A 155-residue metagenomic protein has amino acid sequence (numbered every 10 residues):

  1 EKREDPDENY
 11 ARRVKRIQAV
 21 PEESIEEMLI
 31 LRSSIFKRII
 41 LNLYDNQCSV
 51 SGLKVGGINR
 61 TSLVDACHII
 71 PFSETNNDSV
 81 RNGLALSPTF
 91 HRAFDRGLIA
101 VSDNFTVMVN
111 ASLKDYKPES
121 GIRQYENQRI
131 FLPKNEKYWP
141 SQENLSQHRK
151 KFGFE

Functional and structural regions predicted by a protein language model:
E1-L63: A short mid-domain helix/strand-loop element embedded in enzyme catalytic domains that forms or borders the active-site
I25, L31, I35, G56 (+1 more regions): A detector for short metal-coordination/catalytic motifs
